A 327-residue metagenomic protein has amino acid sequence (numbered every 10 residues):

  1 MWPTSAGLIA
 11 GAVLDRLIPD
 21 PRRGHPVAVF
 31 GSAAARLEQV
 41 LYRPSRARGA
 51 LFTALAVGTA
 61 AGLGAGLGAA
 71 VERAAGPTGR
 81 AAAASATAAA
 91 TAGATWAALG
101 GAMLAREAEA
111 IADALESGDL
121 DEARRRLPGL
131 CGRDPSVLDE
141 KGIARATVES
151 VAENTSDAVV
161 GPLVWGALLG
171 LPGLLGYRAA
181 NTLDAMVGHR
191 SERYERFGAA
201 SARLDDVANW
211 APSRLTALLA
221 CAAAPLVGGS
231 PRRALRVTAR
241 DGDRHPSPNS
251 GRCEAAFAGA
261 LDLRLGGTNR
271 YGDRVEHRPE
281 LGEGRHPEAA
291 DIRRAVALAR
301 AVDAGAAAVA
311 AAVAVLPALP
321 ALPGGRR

Functional and structural regions predicted by a protein language model:
M1-R327: Short amphipathic, positively biased membrane-proximal segments that drive organelle/inner-membrane targeting
